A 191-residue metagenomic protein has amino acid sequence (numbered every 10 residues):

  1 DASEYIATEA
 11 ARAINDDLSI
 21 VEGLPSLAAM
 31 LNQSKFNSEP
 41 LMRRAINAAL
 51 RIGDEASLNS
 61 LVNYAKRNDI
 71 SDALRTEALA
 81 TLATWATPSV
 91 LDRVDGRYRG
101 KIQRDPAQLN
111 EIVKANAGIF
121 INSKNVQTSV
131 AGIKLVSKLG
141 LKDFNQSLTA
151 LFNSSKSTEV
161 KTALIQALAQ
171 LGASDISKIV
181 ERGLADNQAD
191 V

Functional and structural regions predicted by a protein language model:
D1, L18-Q33, D54-K66, P88-N122 (+2 more regions): Amphipathic alpha-helical scaffolding segments comprising HEAT/armadillo-like alpha-solenoid repeats
D1-S3, A7-L41, A48, K156: Beta-propeller blade termini and top-face loops
A2-S3, S34-S38, D69-S71, K124-N125 (+2 more regions): Short inter-helical turns and helix N-cap capping residues of alpha-solenoid HEAT/ARM repeat scaffolds
A7-T8, S38-M42, L58, S71-R75 (+2 more regions): Residue-level detector of extended alpha-helical repeat arrays and alpha-solenoid scaffolds
R12, R43-N47, N63, E77-A80 (+3 more regions): Residue-level signature of alpha-solenoid helical repeat scaffolds
N15-D16, N47-L50, K66, A80-T84 (+2 more regions): Structural signature of alpha-helical solenoid repeat scaffolds
N59-T84: Hydrophobic, aliphatic-enriched repeat segments that assemble into extended interaction scaffolds in large eukaryotic
V126, S137-L141: C-terminal substrate/ligand-recognition segments
